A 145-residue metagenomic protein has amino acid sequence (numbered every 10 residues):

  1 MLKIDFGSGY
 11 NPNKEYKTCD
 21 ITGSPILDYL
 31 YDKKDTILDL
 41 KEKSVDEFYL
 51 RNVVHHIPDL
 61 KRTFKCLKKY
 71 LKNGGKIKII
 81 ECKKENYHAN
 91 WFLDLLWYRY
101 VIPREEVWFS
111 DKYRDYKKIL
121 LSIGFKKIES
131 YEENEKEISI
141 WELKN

Functional and structural regions predicted by a protein language model:
M1-G9: Conserved class I S-adenosyl-L-methionine
Y10-L40: Adenosine-cofactor binding site in Rossmann-like domains, unifying the SAM/SAH pocket of S-adenosylmethionine-dependent
V45-D46: Local beta-strand N-terminus motif with an aromatic residue
Y49: A conserved beta-strand element that flanks and buttresses the S-adenosyl-L-methionine
N52-H56: Short catalytic micro-motifs in class I SAM-dependent methyltransferases
K61-N73: A short glycine-rich, Lys/Arg-flanked "PGG" loop and its adjoining helix->strand segment in the class I
I80-G124, I128-I140: C-terminal alpha-helical "lid/dimerization" subdomain adjacent to the S-adenosyl-L-methionine
